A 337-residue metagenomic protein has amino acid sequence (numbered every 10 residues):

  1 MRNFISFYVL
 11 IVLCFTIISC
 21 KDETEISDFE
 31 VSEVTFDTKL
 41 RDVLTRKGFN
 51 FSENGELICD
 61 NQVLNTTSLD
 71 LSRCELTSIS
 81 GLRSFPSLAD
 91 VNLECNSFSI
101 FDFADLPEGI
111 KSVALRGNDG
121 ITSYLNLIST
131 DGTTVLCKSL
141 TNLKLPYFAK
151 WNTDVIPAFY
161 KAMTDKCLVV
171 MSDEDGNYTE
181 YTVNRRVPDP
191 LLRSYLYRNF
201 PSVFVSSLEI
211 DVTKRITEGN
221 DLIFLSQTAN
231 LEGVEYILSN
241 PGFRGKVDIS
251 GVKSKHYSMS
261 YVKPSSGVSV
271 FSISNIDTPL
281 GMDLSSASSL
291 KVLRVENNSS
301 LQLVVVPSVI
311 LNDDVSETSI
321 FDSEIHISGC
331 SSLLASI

Functional and structural regions predicted by a protein language model:
M1-D28: Bacterial Sec-dependent N-terminal signal peptides
C20-E75, G81-S84, D119, S129-K253 (+5 more regions): N-terminal capping/linker segments that flank leucine-rich repeat
D70-L71, N92-E94, A114-R116, D248 (+2 more regions): Short beta-strand elements of solenoid repeat domains
T77-S78, D90-E94: Post-signal peptide N-terminal segment of secreted/secretory-pathway proteins
S97-N126, V295-D314, S319-S323, S328: Long amphipathic alpha-helical scaffold regions
F101, Y261, G281: Long, charged/polar, surface-exposed segments that mediate recognition or autoinhibition
